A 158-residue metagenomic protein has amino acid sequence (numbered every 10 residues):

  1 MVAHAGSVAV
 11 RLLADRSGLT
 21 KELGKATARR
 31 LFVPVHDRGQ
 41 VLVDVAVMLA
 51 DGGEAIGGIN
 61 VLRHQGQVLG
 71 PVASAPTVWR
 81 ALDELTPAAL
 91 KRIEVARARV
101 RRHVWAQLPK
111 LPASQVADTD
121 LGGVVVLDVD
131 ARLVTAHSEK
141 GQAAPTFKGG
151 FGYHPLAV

Functional and structural regions predicted by a protein language model:
M1-V158: Dynamic "connector" segments at or just before major functional cores
